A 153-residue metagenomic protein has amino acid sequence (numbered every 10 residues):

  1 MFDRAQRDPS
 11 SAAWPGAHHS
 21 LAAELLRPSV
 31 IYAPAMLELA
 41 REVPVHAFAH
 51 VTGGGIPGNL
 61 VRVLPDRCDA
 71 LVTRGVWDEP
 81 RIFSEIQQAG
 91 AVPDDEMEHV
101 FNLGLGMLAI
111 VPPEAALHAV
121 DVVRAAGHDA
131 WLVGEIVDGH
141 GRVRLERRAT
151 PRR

Functional and structural regions predicted by a protein language model:
D3-R153: Glycine-/charge-enriched secondary-structure boundary and capping motifs
